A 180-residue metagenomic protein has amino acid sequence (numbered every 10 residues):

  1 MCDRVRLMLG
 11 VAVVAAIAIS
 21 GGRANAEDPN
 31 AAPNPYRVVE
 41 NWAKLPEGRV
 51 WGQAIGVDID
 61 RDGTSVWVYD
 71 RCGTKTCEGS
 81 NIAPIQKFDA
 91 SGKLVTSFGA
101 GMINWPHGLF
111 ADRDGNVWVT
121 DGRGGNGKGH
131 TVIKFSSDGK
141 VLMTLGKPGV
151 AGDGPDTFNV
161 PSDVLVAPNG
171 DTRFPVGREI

Functional and structural regions predicted by a protein language model:
M1-V11: Bacterial N-terminal signal peptides that target proteins for export
A16-I180: Eukaryotic scaffold repeat domains enriched in small/polar residues
